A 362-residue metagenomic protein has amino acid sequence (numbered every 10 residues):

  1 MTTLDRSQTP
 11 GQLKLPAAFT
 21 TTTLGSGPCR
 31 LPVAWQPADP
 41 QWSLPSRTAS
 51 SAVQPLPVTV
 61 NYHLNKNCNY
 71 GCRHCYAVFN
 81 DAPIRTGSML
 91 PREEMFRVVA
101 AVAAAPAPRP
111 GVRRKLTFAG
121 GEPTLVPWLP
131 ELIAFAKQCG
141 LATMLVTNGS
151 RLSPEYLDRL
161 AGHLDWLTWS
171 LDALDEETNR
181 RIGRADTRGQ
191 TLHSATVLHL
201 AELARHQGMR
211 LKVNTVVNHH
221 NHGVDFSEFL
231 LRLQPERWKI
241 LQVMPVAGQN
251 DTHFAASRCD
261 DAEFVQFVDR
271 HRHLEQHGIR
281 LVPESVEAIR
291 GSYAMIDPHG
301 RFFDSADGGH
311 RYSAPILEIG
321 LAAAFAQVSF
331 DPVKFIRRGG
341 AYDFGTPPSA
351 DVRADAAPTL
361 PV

Functional and structural regions predicted by a protein language model:
M1-P32: Intrinsically disordered, low-structural-confidence terminal and linker regions
T2, L15-A18, E176-Y293, P298 (+1 more regions): Radical SAM enzyme [4Fe-4S]-AdoMet core and its adjacent flexible, acidic and glycine-rich loops/tails across
F19-T21, P28, W35-G120, T124-M144 (+1 more regions): Conserved alpha-helical substructure of the radical SAM core
H63-K66, T86, S170, R188 (+2 more regions): Short N-terminal micro-motifs specific to bacterial/archaeal maturation and metal-cluster initiation sites
F79, G120, L171, Q242-P245: Residues that line or immediately flank small-molecule/substrate-binding pockets and catalytic motifs
I84-L90, R151, L167-L174, Q249-C259 (+1 more regions): Short, exposed beta-strand "edge-strand" segments with a Pro/Gly-rich flavor and a Y/T-containing core
R92-F118, V126-N218, H222-I240: Radical SAM/AdoMet-radical enzyme domain recognition
